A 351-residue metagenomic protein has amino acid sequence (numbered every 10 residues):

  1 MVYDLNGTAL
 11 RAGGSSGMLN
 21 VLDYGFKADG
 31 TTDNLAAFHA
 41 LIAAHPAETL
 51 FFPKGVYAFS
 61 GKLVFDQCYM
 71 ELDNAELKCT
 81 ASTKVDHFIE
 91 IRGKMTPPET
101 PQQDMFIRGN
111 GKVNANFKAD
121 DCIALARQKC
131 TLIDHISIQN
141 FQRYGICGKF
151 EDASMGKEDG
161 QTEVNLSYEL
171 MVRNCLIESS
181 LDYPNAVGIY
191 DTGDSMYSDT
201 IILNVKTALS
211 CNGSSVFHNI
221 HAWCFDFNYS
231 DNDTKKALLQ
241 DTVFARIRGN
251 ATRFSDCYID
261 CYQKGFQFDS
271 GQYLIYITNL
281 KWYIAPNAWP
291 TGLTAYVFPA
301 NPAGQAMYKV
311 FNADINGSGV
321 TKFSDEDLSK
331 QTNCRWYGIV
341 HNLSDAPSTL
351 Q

Functional and structural regions predicted by a protein language model:
M1-L22: Short, low-complexity N-terminal tether/leader segments at secretion or assembly junctions of large, surface-exposed
L5, T80-P98, F106-I107: Sequence/structural signature of small/polar-enriched beta-strand/turn repeats that build beta-strand-rich repeat
V21-P53: Acidic Gly/Asp/Thr-rich repetitive segments characteristic of extracellular carbohydrate-active and adhesion proteins
H39, A47-H87, G111-A115: N-terminal extracellular ligand-recognition/capping segment immediately after the signal peptide
I42-A43, A115-R127, R143: Right-handed parallel beta-helix
I42-P46, V64-F65, E99-P101, A126-R127 (+2 more regions): Flexible, charged surface loops at secondary-structure boundaries
D73-E76, T100-V113, K129-N140, G156-L181 (+8 more regions): Right-handed parallel beta-helix
S82, F117-D120, Q263: Trimeric beta-solenoid/beta-helix "fiber body" segments of extracellular/virion adhesins and depolymerases
